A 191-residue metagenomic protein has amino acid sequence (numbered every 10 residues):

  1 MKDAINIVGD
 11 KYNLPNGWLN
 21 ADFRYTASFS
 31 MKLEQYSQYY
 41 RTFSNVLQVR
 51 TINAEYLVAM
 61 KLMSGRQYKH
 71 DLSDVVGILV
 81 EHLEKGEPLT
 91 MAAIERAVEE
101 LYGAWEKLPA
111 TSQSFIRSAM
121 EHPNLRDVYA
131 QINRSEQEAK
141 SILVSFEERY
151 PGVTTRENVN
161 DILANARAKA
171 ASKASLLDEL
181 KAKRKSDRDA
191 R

Functional and structural regions predicted by a protein language model:
M1-R191: Compositionally biased terminal segments of proteins
